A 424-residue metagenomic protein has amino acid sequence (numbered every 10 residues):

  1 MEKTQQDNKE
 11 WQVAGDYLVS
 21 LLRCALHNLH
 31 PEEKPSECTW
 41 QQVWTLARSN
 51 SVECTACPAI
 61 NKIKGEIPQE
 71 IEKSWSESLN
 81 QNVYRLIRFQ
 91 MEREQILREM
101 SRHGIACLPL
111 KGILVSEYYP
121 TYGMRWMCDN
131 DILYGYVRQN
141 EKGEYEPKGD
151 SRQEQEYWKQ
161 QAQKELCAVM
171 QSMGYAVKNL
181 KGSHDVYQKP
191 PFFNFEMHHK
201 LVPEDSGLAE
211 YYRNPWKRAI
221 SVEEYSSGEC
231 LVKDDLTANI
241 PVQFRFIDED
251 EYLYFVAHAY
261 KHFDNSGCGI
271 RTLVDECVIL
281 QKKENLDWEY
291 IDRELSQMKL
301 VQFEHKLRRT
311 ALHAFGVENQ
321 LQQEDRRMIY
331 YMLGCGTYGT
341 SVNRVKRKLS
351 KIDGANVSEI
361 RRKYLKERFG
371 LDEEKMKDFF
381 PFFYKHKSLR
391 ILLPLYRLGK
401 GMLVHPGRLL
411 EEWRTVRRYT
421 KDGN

Functional and structural regions predicted by a protein language model:
E2-C128, Y134-N424: Conserved NTP-donor binding/palm subdomain of two-metal-ion nucleotidyltransferases/polymerases, i.e., the charged
